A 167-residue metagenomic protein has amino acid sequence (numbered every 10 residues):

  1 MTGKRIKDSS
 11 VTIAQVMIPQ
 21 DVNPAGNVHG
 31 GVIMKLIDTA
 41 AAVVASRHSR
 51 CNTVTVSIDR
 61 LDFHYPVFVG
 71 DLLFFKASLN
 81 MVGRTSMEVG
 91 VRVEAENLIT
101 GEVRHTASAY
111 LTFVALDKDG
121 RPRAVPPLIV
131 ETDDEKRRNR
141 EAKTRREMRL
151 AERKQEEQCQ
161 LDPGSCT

Functional and structural regions predicted by a protein language model:
T2-K4: N-terminal glycine-rich phosphate/pyrophosphate-binding loops that anchor nucleotide-derived ligands and cofactors
I6-D8, V28, T39-K76, N80-V82 (+2 more regions): Hydrophobic beta-strand-centered segment that forms part of the acyl-chain substrate-binding groove
K7-I13, F68-V69, N80-T167: HotDog/MaoC-like acyl-thioester-processing domains
A14, I33, S57-R60: Residue-level recognition of specific faces of alpha-helices
Q15-V16, D38: Amphipathic, well-packed alpha-helical segments that form the structural scaffold of globular domains
V16-V22: A short small-residue
V22-K35, C166-T167: A conserved, well-ordered hydrophobic junction motif at loop->secondary-structure transitions
